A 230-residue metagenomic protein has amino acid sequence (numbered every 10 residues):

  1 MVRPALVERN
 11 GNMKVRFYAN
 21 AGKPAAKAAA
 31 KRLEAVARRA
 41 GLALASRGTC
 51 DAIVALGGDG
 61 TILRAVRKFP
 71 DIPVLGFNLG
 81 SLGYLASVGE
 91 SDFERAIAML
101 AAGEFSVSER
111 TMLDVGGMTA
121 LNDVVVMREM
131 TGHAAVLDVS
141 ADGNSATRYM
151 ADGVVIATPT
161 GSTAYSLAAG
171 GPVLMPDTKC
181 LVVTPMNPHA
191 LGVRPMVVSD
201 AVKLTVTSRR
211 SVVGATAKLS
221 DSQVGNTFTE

Functional and structural regions predicted by a protein language model:
L6-A52, L56, K68, E90-S106 (+1 more regions): ATP/NTP phosphate-donor binding region
A19, G57, N78, S208: Short beta-strand/turn micro-motifs composed of small residues that flank or help shape donor/cofactor-binding pockets
G58-T61, G80-L82, T160-T163: Short glycine-rich anion-binding loops that position phosphate/pyrophosphate groups of nucleotides and phosphorylated
L63-K68, S166-G170: Short Gly/Thr/Asp-enriched flexible loops that form oxyanion-binding sites at enzyme active sites
I72-L75: Proline-centered loop/turn at the N-terminus of a beta-strand
S81-G153: Catalytic core of DAGKc-family lipid kinases
M118, V126, T131, D142-S145 (+1 more regions): ATP/nucleoside-binding phosphotransfer catalytic cores, i.e., glycine-rich phosphate-binding loops
N144, R148-G192: Gly/Ser/Thr-rich active-site loops/lids in small-molecule metabolic enzymes that frequently grip phosphoryl groups
